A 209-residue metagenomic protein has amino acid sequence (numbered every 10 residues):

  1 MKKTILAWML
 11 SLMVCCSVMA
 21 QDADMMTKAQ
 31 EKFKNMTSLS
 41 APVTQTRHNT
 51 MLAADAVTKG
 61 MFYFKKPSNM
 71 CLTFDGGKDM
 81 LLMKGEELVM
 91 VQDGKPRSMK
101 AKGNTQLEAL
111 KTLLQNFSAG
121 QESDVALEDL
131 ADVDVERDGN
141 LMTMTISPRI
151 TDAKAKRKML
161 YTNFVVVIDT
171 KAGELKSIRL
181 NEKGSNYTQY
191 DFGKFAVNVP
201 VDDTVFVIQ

Functional and structural regions predicted by a protein language model:
M1-A7: Positively charged n-region of N-terminal signal peptides that target proteins for export
A7-S17: Bacterial N-terminal signal peptides
V18-D22: Boundary at the C-terminal end of the N-terminal hydrophobic targeting segment
E31-S38, P42, R47-H48, D55 (+2 more regions): Flexible, processing/modification-adjacent segments and terminal tails in exported/periplasmic/extracellular proteins
V43, N69-F74, L88-V91, M144-I146 (+1 more regions): Short hydrophobic/aromatic-rich beta-strand segments that constitute the beta-sheet cores of beta-sandwich/beta-barrel
V57-K59, G77, K84, M159-F164 (+1 more regions): Short, surface-exposed coil-to-beta transition loops
M61-T112, T188: An acidic-aromatic
D129-Q209: Gly/Pro-enriched, hydrophobic low-complexity segments that function as extracytoplasmic propeptides/linkers
